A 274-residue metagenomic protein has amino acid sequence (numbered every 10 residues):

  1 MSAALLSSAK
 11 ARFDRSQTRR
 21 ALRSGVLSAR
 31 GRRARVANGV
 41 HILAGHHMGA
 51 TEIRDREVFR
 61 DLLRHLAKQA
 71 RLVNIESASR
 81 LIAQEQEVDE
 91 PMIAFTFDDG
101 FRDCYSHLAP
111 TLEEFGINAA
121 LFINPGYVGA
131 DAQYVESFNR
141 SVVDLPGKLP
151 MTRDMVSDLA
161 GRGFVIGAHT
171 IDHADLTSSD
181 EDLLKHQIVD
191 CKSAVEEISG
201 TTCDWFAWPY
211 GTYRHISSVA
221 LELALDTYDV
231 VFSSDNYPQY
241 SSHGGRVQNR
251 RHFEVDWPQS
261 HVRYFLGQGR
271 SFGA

Functional and structural regions predicted by a protein language model:
M1-T96, R102-D103, S178-A274: C-terminal active-site subregion of NodB/CE4 polysaccharide deacetylases
D61-Q69, T111-F115, R162: A short, Lys/Arg-enriched amphipathic alpha-helix followed by its capping loop at the start of a domain
T96-F97, G167: Generic enzyme active-site microenvironment
D99, D144-P150, R214-H215: Active-site glycine- and acidic-residue-rich loops that bind and position anionic ligands or nucleotide-like cofactors
H107-P125: A short alpha/beta connector and helix-capping loop motif
E113-N118, R162-I166, L225-V230: Glycine-enriched alpha-helix->loop->beta-strand junction motifs that scaffold or abut catalytic
G129-G147: Aromatic- and acidic-residue-enriched segments that line the glycan-binding/catalytic groove of carbohydrate-active
M151-V156, A160-L183: Histidine/lysine/aspartate-rich catalytic loop segments that bind and position anionic ligands
